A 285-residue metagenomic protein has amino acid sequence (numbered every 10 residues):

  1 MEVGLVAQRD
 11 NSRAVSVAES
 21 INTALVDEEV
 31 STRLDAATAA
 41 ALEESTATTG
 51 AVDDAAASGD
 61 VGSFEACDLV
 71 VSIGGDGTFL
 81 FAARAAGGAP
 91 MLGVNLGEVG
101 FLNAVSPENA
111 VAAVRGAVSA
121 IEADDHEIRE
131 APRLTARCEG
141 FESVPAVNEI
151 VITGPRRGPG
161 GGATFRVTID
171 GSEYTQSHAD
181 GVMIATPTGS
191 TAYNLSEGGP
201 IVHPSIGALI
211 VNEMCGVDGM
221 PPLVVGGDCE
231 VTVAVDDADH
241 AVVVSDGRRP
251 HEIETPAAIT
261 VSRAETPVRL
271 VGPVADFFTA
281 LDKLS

Functional and structural regions predicted by a protein language model:
M1-L69, E108-I128, C138-S143: ATP/NTP phosphate-donor binding region
D10, D76-T78, G97, T188-S190: Short glycine-rich anion-binding loops that position phosphate/pyrophosphate groups of nucleotides and phosphorylated
A14, G77-A82, Q176, T191-L195: Short glycine/serine/threonine-rich phosphate/pyrophosphate-binding segments that cradle anionic phosphate groups
D68-D76, A83-A86: N-terminal glycine-rich "phosphate-gripper" loop used for MgATP/nucleotide binding and carboxylate activation
A86-V94: Gly/Ser-rich helix-loop-strand patches that form or flank binding pockets for ribonucleotide-derived cofactors
E98-S172, A179: Catalytic core of DAGKc-family lipid kinases
P155, I169-D170, G219-S285: ATP/nucleoside-binding phosphotransfer catalytic cores, i.e., glycine-rich phosphate-binding loops
G160-G162, T175-G219: Gly/Ser/Thr-rich active-site loops/lids in small-molecule metabolic enzymes that frequently grip phosphoryl groups
